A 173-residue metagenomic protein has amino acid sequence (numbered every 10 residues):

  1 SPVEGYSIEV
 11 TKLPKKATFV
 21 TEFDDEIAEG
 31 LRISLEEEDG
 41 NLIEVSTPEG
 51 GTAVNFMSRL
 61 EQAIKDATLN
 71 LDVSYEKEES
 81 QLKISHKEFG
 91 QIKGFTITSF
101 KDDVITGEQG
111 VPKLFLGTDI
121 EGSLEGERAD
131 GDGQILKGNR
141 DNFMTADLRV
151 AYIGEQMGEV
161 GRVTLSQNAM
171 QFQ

Functional and structural regions predicted by a protein language model:
S1-G50, Q62-Q173: Polar, low-complexity export/assembly segments characteristic of proteins that are secreted or assemble on the cell
